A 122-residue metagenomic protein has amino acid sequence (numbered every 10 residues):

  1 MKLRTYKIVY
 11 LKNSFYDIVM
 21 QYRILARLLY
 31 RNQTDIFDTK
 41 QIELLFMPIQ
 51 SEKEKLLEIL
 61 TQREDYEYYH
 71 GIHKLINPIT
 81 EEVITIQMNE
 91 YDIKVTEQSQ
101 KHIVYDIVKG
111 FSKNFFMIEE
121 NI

Functional and structural regions predicted by a protein language model:
M1-Y91, V95-F116, E120-N121: Acidic (Asp/Glu-rich) sequence patches and key acidic residues that form negatively charged surfaces used
